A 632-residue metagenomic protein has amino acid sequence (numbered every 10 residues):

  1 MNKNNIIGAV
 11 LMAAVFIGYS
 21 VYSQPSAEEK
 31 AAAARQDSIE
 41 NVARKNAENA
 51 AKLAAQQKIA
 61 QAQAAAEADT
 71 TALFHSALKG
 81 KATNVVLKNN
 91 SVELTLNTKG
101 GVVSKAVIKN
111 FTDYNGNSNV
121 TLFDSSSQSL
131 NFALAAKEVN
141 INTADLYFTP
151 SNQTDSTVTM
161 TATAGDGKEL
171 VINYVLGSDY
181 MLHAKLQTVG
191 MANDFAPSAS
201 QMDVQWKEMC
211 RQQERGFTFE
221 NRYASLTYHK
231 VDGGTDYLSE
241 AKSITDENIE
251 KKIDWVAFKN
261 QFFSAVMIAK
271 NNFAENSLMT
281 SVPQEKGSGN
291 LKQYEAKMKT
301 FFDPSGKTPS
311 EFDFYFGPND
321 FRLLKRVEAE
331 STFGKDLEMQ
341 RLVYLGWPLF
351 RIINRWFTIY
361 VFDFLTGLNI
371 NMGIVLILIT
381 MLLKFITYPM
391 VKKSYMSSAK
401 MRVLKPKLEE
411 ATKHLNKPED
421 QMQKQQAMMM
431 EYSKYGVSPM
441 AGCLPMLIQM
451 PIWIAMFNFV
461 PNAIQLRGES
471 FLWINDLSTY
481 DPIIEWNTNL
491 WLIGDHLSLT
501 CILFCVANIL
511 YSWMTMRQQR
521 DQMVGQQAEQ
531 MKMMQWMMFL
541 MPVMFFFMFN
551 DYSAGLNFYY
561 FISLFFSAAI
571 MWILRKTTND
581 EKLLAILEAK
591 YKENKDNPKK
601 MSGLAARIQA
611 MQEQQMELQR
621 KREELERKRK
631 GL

Functional and structural regions predicted by a protein language model:
M1-Q57, L96, L186-A192, S198 (+6 more regions): Helix-loop-helix
N49-A82: Short, Gly/Pro- and small/polar-rich lid/capping loops
A77-E338: Soluble non-transmembrane domains of integral membrane proteins
